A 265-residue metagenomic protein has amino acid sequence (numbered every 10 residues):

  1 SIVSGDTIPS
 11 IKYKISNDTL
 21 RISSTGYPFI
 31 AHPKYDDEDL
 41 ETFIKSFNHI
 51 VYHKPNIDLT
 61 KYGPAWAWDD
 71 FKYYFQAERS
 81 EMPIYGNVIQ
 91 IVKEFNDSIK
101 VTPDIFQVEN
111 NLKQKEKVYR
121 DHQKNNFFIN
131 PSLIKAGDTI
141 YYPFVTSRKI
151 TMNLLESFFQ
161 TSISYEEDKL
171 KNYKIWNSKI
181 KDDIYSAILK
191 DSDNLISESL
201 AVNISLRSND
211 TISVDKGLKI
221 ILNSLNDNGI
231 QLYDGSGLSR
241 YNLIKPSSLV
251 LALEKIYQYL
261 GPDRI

Functional and structural regions predicted by a protein language model:
S1-I8, Q107-N110, L222: Short, solvent-exposed secondary-structure boundary motifs
S1-N96, D121-K124, F128-F144, S162-S186 (+2 more regions): Active-site-adjacent loops and short helices of periplasmic peptidoglycan-processing enzymes
F95, D104-Q107: Alpha-helical interaction scaffolds
I99-V101: Transmembrane signal-anchor hairpin modules in multi-pass inner-membrane enzymes, especially those that act on
N110-R264: A small/polar active-site loop signature that marks catalytic segments
